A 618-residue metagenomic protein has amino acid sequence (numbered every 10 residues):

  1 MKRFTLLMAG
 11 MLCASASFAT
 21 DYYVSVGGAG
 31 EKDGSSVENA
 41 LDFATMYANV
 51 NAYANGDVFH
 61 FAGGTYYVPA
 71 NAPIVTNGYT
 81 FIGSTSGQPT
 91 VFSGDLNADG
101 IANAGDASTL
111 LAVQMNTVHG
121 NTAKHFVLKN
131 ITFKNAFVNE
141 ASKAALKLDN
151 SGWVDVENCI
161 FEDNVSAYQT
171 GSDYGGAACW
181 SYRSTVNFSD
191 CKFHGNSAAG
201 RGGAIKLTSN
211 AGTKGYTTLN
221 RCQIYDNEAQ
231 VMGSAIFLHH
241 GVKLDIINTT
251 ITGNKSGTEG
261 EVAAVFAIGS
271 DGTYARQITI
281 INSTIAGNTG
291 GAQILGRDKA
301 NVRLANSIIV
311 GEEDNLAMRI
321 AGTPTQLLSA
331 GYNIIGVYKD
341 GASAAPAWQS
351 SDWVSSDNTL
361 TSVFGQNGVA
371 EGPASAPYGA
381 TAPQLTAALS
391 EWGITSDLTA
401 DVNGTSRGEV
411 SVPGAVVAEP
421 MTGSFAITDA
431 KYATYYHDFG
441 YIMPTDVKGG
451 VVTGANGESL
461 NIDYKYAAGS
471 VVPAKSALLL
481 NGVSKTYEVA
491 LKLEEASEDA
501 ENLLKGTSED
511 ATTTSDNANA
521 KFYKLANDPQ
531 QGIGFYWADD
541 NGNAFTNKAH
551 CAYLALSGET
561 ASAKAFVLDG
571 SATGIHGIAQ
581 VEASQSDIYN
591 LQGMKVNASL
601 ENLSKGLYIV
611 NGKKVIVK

Functional and structural regions predicted by a protein language model:
F18-T45, T65, V369-A370, A376 (+2 more regions): Right-handed parallel beta-helix/beta-solenoid
S25-A62, N403, N590-L600: Acidic Gly/Asp/Thr-rich repetitive segments characteristic of extracellular carbohydrate-active and adhesion proteins
N55-T80, G87-T90, G322: N-terminal extracellular ligand-recognition/capping segment immediately after the signal peptide
A70-T80, N187-S189, L207-N210, Y216-S390 (+1 more regions): Predominantly extracellular beta-rich ligand-binding scaffolds that present long acidic/polar faces for carbohydrate
G78-A141, V165, S197: Right-handed parallel beta-helix/beta-spiral solenoid domain characteristic of secreted/periplasmic
T122-A229: Right-handed parallel beta-helix
P420-M443, A467-Q531, D539-I575, V617-K618: A short, polar beta-strand/turn micro-motif
A455, S571-K618: C-terminal outer-membrane/trafficking sorting elements
